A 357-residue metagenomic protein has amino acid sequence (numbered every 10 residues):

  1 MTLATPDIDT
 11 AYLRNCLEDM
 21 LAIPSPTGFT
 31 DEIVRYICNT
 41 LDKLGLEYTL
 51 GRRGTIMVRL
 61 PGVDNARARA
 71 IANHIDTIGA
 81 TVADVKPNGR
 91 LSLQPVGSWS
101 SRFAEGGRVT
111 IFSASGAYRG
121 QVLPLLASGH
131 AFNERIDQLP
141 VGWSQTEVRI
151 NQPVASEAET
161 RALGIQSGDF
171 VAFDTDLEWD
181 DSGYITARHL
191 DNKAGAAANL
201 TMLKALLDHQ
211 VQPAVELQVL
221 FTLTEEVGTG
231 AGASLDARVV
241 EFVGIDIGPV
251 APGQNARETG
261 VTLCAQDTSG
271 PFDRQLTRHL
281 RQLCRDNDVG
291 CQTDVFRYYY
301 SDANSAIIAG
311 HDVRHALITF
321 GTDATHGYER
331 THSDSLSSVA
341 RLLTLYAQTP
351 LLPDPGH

Functional and structural regions predicted by a protein language model:
M1-H357: N-terminal hydrophobic/helix-forming segments and targeting peptides
